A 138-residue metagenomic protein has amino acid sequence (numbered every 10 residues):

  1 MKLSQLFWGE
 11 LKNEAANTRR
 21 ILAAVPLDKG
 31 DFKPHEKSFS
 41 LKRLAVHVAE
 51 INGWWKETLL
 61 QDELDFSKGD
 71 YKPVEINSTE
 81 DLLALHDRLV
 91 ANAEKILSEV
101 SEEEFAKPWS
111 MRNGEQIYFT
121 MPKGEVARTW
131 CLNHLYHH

Functional and structural regions predicted by a protein language model:
M1-W8: Basic/polar N-terminal segments that are highly enriched at the extreme N-terminus, encompassing both cleavable
K2, N77, R88, V126 (+1 more regions): Short, conserved clusters of charged catalytic residues that mark active-site and nucleotide-handling motifs
W8-A23, L27-K72, M111-H138: Short, contiguous alpha-helical
E57, D62-S101: Helix-adjacent hinge/juxtasegments
E99-E115: Acidic catalytic patch
